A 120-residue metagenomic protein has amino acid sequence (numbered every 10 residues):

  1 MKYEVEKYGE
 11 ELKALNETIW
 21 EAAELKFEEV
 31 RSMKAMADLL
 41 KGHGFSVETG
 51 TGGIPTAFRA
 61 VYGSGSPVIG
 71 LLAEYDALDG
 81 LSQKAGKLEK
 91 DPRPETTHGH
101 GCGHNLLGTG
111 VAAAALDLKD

Functional and structural regions predicted by a protein language model:
K2-H100, N105, T109-D120: Acidic/His- and Gly-rich active-site-bordering loop/insert found across diverse amide/peptide-bond hydrolases
